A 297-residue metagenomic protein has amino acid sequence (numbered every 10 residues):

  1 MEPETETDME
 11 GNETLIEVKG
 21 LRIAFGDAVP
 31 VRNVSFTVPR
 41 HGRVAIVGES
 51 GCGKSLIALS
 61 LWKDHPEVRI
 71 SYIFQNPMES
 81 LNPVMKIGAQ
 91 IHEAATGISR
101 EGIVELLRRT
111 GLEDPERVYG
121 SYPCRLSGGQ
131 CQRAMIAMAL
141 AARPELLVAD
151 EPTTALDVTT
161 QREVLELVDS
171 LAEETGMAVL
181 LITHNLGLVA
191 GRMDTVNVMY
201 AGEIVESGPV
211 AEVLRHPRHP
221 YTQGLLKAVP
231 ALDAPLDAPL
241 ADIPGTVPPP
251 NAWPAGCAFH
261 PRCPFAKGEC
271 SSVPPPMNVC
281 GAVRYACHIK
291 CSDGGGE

Functional and structural regions predicted by a protein language model:
R100-R117, L226-K227: Conserved ABC ATPase "signature" region
E116, P209-E297: Charged, flexible cofactor/metal-binding loops and thiol motifs
Y122-L126, Q130: Conserved ABC ATPase signature
I136, L147, T160, V164: Hydrophobic anchor residue at the start of the ABC signature
A141-E145: A short, proline-enriched helix->beta-strand linker immediately N-terminal to the Walker B motif in ABC-type P-loop
L156-A238: P-loop NTP-binding/switch modules centered on Walker-like glycine-rich loops
